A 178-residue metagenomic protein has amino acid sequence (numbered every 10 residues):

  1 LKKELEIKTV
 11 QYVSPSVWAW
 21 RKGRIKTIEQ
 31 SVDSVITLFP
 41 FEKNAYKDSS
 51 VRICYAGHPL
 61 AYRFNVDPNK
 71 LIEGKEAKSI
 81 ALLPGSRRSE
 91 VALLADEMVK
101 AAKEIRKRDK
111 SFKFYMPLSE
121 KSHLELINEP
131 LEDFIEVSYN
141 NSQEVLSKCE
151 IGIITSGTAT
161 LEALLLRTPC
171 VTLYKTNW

Functional and structural regions predicted by a protein language model:
L1-I72, L82-V91, W178: Active-site and donor-binding regions of nucleotide-sugar-utilizing enzymes
D33, K78, E150-I151: Conserved acidic residues
T37-F39, S119, T155-S156: Replace "coordinates the UDP/GDP/TDP-sugar" with "coordinates nucleotide-activated sugar donors
F41-K43, S122-H123, A159: Alpha-helix capping/helix-boundary segments
N69-S122: Active-site donor-nucleotide binding/catalytic segment of nucleotide-sugar enzymes
L126-N141: Nucleotide-activated donor-binding/catalytic signature segment of Leloir-type glycosyltransferases, i.e., the conserved
N140-W178: A donor-sugar binding/catalytic signature common to diverse glycosyltransferases and related nucleotide-sugar
